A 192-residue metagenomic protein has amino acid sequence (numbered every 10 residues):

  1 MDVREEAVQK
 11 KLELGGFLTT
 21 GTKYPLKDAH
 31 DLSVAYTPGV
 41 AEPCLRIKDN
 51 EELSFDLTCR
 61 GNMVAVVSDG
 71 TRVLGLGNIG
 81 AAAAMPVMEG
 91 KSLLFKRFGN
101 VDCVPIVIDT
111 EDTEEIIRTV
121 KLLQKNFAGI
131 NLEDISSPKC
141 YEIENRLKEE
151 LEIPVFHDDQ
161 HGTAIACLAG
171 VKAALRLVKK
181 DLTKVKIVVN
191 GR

Functional and structural regions predicted by a protein language model:
M1-L151: N-terminal ligand-binding/catalytic initiation module
V40, M63-G75, G80, A164-C167 (+2 more regions): Glycine-rich adenosine-cofactor-binding loop
V101, E152-P154, L175-T183: Secondary-structure transition/capping motifs at alpha-helix termini and the adjoining loop/turn into the next element
T119-Q124, A169-L175: Short, surface-exposed amphipathic charged segments that create phosphate/polyanion-binding patches used for binding
D134-S136, D158-Q160, L182-V185: Core alpha/beta catalytic barrel or barrel-like domain that forms the active/cofactor pocket in diverse metabolic
E150-A166: Short, acidic/small-residue loops that bind anionic groups at enzyme active sites
